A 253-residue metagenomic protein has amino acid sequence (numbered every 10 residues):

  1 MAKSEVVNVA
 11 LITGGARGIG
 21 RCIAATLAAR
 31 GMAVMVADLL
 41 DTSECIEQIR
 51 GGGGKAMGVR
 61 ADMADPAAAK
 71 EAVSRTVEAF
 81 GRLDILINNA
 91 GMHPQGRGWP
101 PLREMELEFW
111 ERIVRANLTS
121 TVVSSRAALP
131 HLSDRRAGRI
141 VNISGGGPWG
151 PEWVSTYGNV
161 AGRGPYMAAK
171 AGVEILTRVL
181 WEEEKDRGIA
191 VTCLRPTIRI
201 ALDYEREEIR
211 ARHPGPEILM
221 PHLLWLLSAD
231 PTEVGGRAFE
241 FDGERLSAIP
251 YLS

Functional and structural regions predicted by a protein language model:
K3-M35: Canonical Rossmann dinucleotide-binding motif of NAD(H)/NADP(H)-dependent dehydrogenases/reductases, specifically
V7-N8, G54-K55, R82-L83, R97 (+3 more regions): Active-site loop of short-chain dehydrogenase/reductase
R60-A72, L107: The beta1-alpha1 cofactor-binding region of Rossmann-like NAD(H)/NADP(H)-dependent oxidoreductases
H93, V141-G172, T177-R178, E182-K185 (+1 more regions): Catalytic loop of short-chain dehydrogenase/reductase
R97-L102, E106-E111: Substrate-binding pocket helix/loop in short-chain dehydrogenase/reductase
S125-R126, R178: A short, exposed helix-loop element centered on a Lys and neighboring polar residues
D186, C193-L194, I209-S253: C-terminal helical subdomain
